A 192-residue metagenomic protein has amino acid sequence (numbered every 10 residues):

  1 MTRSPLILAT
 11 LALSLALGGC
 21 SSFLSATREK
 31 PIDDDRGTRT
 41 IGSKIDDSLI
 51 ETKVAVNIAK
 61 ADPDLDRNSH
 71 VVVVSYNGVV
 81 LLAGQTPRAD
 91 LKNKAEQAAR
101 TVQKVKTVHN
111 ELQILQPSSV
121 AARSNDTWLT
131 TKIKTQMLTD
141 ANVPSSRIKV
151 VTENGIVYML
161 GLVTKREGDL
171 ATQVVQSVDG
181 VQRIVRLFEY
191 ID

Functional and structural regions predicted by a protein language model:
T2-D192: N-terminal targeting leaders
